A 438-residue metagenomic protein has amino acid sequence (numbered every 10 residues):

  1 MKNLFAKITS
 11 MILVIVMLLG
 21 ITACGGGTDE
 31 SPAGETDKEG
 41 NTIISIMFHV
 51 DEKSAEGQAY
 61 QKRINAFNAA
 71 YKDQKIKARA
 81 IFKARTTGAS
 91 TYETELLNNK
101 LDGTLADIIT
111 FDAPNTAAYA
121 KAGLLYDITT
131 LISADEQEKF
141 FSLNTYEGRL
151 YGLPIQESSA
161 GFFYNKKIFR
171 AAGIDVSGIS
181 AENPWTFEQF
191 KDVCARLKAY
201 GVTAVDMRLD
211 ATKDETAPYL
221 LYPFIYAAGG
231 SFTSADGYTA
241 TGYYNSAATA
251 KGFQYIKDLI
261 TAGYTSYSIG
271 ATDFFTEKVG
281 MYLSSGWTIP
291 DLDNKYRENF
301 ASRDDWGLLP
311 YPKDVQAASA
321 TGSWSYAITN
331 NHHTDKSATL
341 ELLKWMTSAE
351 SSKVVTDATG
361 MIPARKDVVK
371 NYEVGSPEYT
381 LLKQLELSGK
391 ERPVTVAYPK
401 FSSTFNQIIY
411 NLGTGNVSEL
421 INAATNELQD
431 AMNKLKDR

Functional and structural regions predicted by a protein language model:
L4-S10, I21-N115, K313, S337-A338 (+3 more regions): Conserved N-terminal structural module of periplasmic/extracytoplasmic solute-binding proteins
T42, A69, K75-K77, A250 (+2 more regions): Extracytoplasmic/periplasmic substrate-recognition and gating elements
D73-K139, L143, G152, A171-G173 (+4 more regions): Extracytoplasmic "Venus flytrap"/periplasmic binding protein-like
S90-L105, F169, Q189-R196, I269-Y282 (+1 more regions): Short helices/loops that flank or line small-molecule/ion binding pockets
E93, F111-R170, E188, A217-L220 (+2 more regions): Hinge/lid segment of periplasmic solute-binding proteins
Y126-E138, I179-N183, V205-T212, G230-K251 (+3 more regions): Short, solvent-exposed loop/beta-turn-alpha elements that line the ligand-binding surface or hinge of extracytoplasmic
D192-K198, G230, S234-Y267: Glycine-centered hinge/linker elements that transmit conformational signals in sensory and ligand-binding systems
S352-K353, I362, K366, L385-R438: Conserved C-terminal helix/tail region of periplasmic/extracytoplasmic solute-binding proteins
